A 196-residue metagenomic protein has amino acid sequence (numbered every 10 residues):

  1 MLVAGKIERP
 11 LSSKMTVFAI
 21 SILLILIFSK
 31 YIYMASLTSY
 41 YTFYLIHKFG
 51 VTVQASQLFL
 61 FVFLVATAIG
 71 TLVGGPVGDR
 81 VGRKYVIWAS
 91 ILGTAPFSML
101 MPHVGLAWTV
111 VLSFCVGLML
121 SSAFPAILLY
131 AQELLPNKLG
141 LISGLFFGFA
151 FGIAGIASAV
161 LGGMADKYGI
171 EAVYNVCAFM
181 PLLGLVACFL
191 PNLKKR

Functional and structural regions predicted by a protein language model:
M1-L23: Juxtamembrane intracellular "pre-TM" segments in multi-pass secondary transporters
T16-T71: Extracytoplasmic gate region of multi-pass secondary transporters
G70-G82, A165-D166: Helix-to-loop junctions at the C-terminal end of transmembrane segments in multipass secondary transporters
Y85-L100, A178: Structural signature of the two symmetry-related core transmembrane helices
A107-V116: Paired small-residue
S122-L135: Intracellular juxtamembrane helix-capping segments at the cytosolic ends of symmetry-related transmembrane helices
Q132, P136-I170, Y174-C177: A late C-terminal transmembrane helix in Major Facilitator Superfamily
A178-R196: Multi-pass alpha-helical transporter architecture, strongest for 12-TM Major Facilitator/SLC carriers used
